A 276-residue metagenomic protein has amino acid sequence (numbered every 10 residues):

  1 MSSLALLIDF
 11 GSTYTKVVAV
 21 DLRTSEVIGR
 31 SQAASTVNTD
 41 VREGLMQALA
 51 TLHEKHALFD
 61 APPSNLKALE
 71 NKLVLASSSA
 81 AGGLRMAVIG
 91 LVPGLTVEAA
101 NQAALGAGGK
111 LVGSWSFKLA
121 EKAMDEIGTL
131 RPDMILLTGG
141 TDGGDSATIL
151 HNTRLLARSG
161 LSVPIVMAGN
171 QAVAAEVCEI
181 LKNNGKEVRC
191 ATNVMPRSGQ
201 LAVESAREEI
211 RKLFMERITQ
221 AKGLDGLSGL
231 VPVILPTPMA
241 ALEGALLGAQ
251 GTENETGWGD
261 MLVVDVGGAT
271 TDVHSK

Functional and structural regions predicted by a protein language model:
M1-L7, D21-E26, R30-D260: Nucleotide/phosphate-binding catalytic cleft detector across ATP-hydrolyzing and phosphate-transferring enzymes
I8-Y14, S78-G82, T256-T271, K276: A short acidic Gly-Thr/Ser loop motif
